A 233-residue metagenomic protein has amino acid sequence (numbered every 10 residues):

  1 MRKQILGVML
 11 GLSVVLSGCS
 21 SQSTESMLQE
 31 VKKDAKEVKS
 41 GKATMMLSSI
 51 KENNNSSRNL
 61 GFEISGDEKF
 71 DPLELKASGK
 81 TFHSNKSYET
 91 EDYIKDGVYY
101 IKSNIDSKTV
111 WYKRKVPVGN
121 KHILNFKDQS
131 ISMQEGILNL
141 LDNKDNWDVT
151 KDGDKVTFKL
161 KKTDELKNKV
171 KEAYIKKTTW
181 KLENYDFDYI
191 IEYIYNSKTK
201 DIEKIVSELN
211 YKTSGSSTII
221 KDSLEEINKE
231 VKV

Functional and structural regions predicted by a protein language model:
M1-V8: Positively charged n-region of N-terminal signal peptides that target proteins for export
L6, V15-F70, E74, K229-V233: N-terminal leader/targeting segments and the immediate start of mature chains
E30-D34, E63-F70, D92, D96-Y99 (+2 more regions): Extended lipid/amphipathic-ligand handling interfaces
M45-S49, G79-H83, K102-D106, V206-K212: Beta-turn initiation residues at beta-strand->coil junctions
S56-I64, N85-E91, D96, D186-I190 (+2 more regions): Short, surface-exposed coil-to-beta transition loops
D67-D128: An acidic-aromatic
I105-E165: Flexible, processing/modification-adjacent segments and terminal tails in exported/periplasmic/extracellular proteins
L160, D164-V233: Gly/Pro-enriched, hydrophobic low-complexity segments that function as extracytoplasmic propeptides/linkers
